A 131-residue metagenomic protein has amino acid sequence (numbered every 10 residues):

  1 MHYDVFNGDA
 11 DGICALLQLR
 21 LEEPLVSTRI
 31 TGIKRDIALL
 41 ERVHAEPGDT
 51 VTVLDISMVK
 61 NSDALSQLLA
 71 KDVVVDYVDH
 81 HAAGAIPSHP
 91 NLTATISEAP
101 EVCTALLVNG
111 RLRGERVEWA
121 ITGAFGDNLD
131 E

Functional and structural regions predicted by a protein language model:
M1-E131: Replace "Mg2+/Mn2+-dependent" with "divalent metal-dependent
